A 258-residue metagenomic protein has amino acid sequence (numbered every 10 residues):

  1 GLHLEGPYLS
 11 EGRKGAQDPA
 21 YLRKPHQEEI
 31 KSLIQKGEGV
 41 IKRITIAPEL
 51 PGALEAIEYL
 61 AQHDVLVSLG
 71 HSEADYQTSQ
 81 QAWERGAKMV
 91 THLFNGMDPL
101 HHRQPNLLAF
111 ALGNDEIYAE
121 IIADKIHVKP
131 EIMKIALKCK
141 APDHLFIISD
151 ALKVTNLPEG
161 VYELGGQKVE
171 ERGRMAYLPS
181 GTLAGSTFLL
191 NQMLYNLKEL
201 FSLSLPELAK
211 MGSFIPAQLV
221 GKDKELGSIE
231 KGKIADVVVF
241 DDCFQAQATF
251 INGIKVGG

Functional and structural regions predicted by a protein language model:
G1-V40: Divalent-metal coordination cores built from histidine and acidic residues
R23-Q27, A47-L50, L54, H101-P105 (+6 more regions): Electropositive phosphate-/nucleotide-binding environments in soluble metabolic enzymes
K31, Q35-L157: Active-site core of metal-dependent hydrolases
N106-I121, L137-S149, V154-F240: His/Asp/Glu-enriched, well-ordered alpha-helical/loop segment that forms or immediately abuts the divalent-metal
F244-F250: Short, Lys/Arg- and Gly-enriched loop/turn segments at beta-strand edges
